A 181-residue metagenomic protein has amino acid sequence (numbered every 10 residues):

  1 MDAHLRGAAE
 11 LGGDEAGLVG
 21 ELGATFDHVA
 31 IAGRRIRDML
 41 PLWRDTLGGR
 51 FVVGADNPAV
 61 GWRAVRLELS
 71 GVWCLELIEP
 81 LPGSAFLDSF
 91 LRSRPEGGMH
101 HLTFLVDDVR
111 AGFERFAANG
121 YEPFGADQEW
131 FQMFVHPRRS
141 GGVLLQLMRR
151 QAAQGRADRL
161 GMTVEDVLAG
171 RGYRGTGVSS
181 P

Functional and structural regions predicted by a protein language model:
M1-E21, R66-E68, L75-E76, F113-P181: Vicinal oxygen chelate
A8-M39, D45-V52: The feature marks the first
A16, L87-S89: ER-lumen resident redox/N-glycosylation machinery signature
F26-G33, W43, L67, V72-I78 (+3 more regions): Short, structured motif recognition centered on aromatic/hydrophobic residues
G33-R50, A55, A59, L69 (+3 more regions): Vicinal oxygen chelate
M39, L47-F51, W73-L75, A85-F86 (+2 more regions): Short loop/beta submotifs within extracellular cysteine-rich repeat domains
L81-G83, Q151-A152: Short, solvent-exposed aromatic-acidic interface loops
